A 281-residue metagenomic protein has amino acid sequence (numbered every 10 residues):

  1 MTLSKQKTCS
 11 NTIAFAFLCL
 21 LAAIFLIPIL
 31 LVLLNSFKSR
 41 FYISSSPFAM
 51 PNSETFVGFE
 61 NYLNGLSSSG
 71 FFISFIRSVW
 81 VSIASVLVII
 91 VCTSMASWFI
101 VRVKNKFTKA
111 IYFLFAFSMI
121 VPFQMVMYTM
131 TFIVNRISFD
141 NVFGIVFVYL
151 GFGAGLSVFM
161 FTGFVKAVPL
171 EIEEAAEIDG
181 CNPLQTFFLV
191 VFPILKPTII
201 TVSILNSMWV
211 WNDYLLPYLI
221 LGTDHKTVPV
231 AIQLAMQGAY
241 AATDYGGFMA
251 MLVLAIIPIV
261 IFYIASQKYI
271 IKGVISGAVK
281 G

Functional and structural regions predicted by a protein language model:
L3-G281: A structural signal for multi-pass alpha-helical bundles of membrane permease subunits that mediate small-molecule
